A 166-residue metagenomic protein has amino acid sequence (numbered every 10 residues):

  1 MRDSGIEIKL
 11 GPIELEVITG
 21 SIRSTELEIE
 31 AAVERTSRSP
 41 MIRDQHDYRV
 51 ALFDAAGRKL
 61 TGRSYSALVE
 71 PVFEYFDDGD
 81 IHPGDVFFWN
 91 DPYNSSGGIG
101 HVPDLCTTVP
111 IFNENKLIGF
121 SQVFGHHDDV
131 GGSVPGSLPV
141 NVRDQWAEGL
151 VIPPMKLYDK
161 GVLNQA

Functional and structural regions predicted by a protein language model:
R2-V69: Long, charge-dense accessory insertions within large macromolecular proteins
T25-A32, Y75, G79, Y158: Change "in soluble alpha/beta enzymes" to "in soluble alpha/beta proteins
L52, P110-I111: Hydrophobic beta-strand positions
A55-G62, E70-D91, S96: Regulatory sensory and allosteric helical modules in signal-transduction proteins and certain transcription factors
P103-P110: A short beta-strand signature within small-molecule sensing/ligand-binding domains used in signal transduction
F112-A166: Mobile "lid/hinge" segments at catalytic clefts and subdomain interfaces of large enzymes
